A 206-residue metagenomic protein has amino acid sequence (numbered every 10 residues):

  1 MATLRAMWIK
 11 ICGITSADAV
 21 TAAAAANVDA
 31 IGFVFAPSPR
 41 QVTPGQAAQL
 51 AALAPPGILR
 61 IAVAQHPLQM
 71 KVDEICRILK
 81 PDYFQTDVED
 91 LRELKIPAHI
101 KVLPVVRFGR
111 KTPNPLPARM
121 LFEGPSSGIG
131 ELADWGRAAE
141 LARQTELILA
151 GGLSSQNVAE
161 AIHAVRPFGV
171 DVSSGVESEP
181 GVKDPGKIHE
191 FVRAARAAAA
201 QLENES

Functional and structural regions predicted by a protein language model:
A2-F122, S126-S206: Conserved N-terminal beta1-alpha1 strand-loop-helix module at the mouth
